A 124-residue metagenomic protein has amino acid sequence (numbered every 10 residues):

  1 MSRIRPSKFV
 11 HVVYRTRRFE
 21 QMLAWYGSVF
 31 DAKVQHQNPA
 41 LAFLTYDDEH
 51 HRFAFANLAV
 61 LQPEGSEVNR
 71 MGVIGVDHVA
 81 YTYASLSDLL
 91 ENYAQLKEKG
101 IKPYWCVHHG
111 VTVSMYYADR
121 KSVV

Functional and structural regions predicted by a protein language model:
M1-E20, V76-Y81: N-terminal beta-strand motif that seeds the catalytic metal site of vicinal oxygen chelate
M1-R3, Y93-V124: Vicinal oxygen chelate
H11, H50-F53, H78, H109: Histidine-centered active-site/metal-ligand motif
R17-K33, Q95: Amphipathic alpha-helical segments
K33-V73, V113, A118-V124: Conserved short beta-strand elements that form part of the metal-binding/catalytic scaffold of enzyme active sites
E67-Y93: Helix-adjacent hinge/juxtasegments
